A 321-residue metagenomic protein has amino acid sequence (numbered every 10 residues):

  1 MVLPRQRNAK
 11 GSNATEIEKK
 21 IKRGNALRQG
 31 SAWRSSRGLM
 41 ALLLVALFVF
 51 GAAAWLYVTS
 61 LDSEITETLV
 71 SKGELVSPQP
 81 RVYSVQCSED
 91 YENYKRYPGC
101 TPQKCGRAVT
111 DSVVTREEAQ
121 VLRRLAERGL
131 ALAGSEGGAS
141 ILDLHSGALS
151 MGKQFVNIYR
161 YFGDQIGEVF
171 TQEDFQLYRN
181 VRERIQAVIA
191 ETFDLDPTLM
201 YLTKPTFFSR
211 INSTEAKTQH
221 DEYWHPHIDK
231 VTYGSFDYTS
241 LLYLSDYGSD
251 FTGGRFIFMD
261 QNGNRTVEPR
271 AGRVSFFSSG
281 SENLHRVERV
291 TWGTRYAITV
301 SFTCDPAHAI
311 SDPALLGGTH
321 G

Functional and structural regions predicted by a protein language model:
V2-V274, S281-G321: Fe(II)/2-oxoglutarate oxygenase catalytic core
